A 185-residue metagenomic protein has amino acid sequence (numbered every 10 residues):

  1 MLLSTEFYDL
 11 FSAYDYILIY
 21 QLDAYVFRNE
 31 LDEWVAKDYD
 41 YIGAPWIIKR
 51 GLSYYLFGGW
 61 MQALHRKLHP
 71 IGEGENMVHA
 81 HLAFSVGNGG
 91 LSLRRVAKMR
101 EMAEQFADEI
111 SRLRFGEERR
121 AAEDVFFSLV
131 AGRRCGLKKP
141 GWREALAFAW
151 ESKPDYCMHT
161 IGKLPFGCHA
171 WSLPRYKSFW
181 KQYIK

Functional and structural regions predicted by a protein language model:
M1-D15: Active-site-proximal specificity loops/subdomain of glycosyltransferases
L2-E6, R28-E30, V78-H79: A generic local structural motif
E6, Y41, F126-V130: Alpha-helical elements of Rossmann-like donor-binding domains used by nucleotide-donor carbohydrate transfer enzymes
Y8-L10, D32-W34, L82-A83, C157: Short secondary-structure boundary/capping segments
Y14-F27: Short beta-strand-to-loop acidic/aromatic patch adjacent to the donor-nucleotide binding site
A24-K67, I71: Conserved donor-nucleotide/metal-binding helix-loop-beta segment in metal-dependent transferases, i.e., the alpha-helix
L64, L68-K185: Catalytic core and acceptor-binding pocket of nucleotide-sugar-dependent glycosyltransferases
